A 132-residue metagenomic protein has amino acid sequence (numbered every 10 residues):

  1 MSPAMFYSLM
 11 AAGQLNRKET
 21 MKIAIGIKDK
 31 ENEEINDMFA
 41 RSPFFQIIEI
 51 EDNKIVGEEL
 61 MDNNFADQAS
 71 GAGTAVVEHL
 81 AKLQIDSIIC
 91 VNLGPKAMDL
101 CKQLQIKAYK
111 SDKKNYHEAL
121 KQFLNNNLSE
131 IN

Functional and structural regions predicted by a protein language model:
S2-G71, A75, K102-Q103, S111-N132: Non-catalytic interface/targeting segments
E78-L104: Mid-chain, well-packed structural core segment of small domains
